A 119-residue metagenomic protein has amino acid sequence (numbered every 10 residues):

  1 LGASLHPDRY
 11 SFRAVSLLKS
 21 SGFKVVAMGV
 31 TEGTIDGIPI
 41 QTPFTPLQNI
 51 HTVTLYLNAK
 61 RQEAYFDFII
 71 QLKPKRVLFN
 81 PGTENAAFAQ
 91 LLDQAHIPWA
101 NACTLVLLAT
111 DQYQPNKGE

Functional and structural regions predicted by a protein language model:
L5-R9, V15-D36: NAD(P)-binding Rossmann-fold cofactor-contacting core
K19, D93-Q94: Anion (oxyanion) recognition and catalysis
T34-A64: Glycine-rich, highly charged phosphate/nucleotide-binding loops
I70-L92: ADP-ribose/adenylate-binding Rossmann-like module
K75-F79, H96-C103: Short hydrophobic/aromatic-enriched beta-strand-loop microsegments
A109-E119: A charged, well-structured terminal subsegment
